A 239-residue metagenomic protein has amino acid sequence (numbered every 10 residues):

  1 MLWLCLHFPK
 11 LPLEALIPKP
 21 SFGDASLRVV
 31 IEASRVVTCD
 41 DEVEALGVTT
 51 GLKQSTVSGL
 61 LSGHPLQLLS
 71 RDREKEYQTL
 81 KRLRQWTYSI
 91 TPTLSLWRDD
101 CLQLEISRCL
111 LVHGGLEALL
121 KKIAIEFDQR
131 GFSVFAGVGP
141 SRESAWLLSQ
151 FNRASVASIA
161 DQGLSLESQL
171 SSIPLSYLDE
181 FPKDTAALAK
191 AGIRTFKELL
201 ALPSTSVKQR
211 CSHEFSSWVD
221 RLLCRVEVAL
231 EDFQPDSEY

Functional and structural regions predicted by a protein language model:
M1-Q103, R108-L110, G115-I125, V134-F135 (+3 more regions): Residues that scaffold, gate, or flank divalent-cation-dependent active/transport sites
W3-C5, L46, G59-L68, A189-Y239: DNA-contacting surface of Y-family translesion DNA polymerases
I17-K19, T38-D41, L116-E117, W146-N152 (+2 more regions): Short acidic, glycine/serine/threonine-rich loops at helix termini
S70-E74, C109-G114, S171-D179, T185-R194: Flexible, glycine/proline-enriched loop segments at strand-loop-helix junctions that form or flank small-ligand binding
Y77-T87, E180-A189, L202: Phosphate-interacting basic helix/loop segments used at nucleotide- and nucleic-acid interfaces
D99-L104, R142-S144, K183, L202 (+1 more regions): Short, conserved phosphate-binding/catalytic loop or strand-edge motifs used in phosphoryl-/nucleotidyl-transfer
G115-S165: Hydrophobic alpha-helical positions that pack around
I159-D184, L222-Y239: C-terminal extensions
